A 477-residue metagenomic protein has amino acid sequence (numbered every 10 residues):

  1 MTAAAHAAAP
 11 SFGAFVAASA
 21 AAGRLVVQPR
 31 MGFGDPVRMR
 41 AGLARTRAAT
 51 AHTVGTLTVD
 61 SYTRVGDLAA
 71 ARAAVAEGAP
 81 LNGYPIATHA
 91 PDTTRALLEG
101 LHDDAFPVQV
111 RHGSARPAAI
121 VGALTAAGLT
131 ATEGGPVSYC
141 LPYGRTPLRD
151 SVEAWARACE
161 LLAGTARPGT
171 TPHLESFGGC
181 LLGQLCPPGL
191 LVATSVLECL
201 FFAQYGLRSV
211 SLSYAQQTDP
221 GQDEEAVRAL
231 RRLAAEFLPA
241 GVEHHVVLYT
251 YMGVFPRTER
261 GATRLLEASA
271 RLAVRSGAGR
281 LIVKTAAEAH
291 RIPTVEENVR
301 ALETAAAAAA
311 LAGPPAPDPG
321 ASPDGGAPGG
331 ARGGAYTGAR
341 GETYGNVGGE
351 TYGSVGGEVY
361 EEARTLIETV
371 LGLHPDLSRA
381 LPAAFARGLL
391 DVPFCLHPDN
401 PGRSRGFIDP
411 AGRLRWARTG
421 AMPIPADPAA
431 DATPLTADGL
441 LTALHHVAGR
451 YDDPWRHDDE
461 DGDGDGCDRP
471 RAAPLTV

Functional and structural regions predicted by a protein language model:
M1-S195, C199-Y205, S209-S213, D219 (+3 more regions): Catalytic alpha/beta active-site cores
S11, R38-G42, T93, L97 (+12 more regions): General structural feature for long, well-ordered alpha-helical segments within catalytic domains of soluble enzymes
S11-F15, A289, R300-A321, G353-D459 (+1 more regions): Catalytic-core signal marking the mid-to-C-terminal active-site face
T46-A49, L161-T165, Y205, F237-A240 (+3 more regions): Change "in soluble alpha/beta enzymes" to "in soluble alpha/beta proteins
R72-V75, L148, V227, H290-P314: C-terminal helical cap(s) of enzyme catalytic domains, especially alpha/beta-barrels
D150, T170-R300: Long alpha-helical, hydrophobic tracts
D324, Y344-N346, D461-D465: Acidic/polar hotspots within intrinsically disordered regions
A327, A331-Y352: Long, intrinsically disordered low-complexity tandem-repeat segments
